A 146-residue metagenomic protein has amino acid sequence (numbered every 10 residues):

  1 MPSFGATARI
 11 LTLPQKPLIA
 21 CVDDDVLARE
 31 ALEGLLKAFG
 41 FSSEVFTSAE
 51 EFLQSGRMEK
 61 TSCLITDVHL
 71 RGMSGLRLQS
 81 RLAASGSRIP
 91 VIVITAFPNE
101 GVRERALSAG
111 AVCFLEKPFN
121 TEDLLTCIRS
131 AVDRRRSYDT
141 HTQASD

Functional and structural regions predicted by a protein language model:
K16-L27, L32-L36: Conserved acidic segment of CheY-like receiver
R29, R71, N99: The feature encodes the CheY-like receiver
V45-C63: Acidic, metal-coordinating helix/loop segments flanking the phosphotransfer/catalytic sites of two-component signaling
T47-S48, S74-R77: Acidic catalytic/metal-coordinating carboxylates
Q54, L76-R88: Short amphipathic alpha-helix used as the core "switch/output" element in two-component signaling
R77, P98-C113: Alpha4 helix (beta4-alpha4-beta5 surface) of REC/receiver domains from two-component response regulators
G101, F119-I128: C-terminal output helix
